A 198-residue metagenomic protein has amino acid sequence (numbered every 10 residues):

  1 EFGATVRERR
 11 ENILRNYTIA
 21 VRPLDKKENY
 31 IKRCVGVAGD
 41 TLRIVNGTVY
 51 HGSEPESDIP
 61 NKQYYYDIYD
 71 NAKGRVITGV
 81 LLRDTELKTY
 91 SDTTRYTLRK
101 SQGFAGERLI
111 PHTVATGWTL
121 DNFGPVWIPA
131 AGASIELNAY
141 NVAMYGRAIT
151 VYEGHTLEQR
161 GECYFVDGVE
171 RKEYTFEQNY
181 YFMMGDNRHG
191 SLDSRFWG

Functional and structural regions predicted by a protein language model:
E1-G198: Extended hydrophobic leader/signal-anchor segments used for secretion and membrane insertion
